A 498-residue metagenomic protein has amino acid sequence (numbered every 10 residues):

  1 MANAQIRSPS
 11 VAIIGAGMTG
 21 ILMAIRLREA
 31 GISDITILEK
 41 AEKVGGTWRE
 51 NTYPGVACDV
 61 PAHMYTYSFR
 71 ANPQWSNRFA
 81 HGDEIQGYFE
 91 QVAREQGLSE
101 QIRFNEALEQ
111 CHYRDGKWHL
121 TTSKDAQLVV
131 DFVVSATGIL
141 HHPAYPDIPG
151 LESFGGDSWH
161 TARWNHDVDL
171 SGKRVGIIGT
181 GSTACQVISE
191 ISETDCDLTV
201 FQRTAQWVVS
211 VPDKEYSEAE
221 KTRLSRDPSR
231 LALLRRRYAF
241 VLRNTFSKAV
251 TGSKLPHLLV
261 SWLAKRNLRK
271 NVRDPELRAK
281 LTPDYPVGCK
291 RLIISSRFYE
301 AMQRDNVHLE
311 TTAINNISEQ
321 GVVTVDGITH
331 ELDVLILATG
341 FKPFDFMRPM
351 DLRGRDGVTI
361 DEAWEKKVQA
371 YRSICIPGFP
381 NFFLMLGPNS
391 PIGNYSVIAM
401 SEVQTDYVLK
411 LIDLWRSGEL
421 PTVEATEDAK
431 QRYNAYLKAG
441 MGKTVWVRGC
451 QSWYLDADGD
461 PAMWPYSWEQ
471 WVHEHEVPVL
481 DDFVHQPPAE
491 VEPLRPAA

Functional and structural regions predicted by a protein language model:
N3-I13, M18-I102, Q202-R203, K270-E276: Beta1-alpha1 glycine-rich phosphate/pyrophosphate-binding loop at the start of Rossmann-like nucleotide-binding domains
N3-S8, A12-I13, M18, L22-E29 (+6 more regions): Rossmann-like dinucleotide-binding core of oxidoreductases
P9, S123-F132, V325-V334: Core beta-strand elements of the Rossmann-like FAD/NAD(P) dinucleotide-binding domain in flavoenzyme oxidoreductases
R49-C58, P149-G150, R297-Y299, G354-N381 (+1 more regions): FAD-binding beta-loop-beta segment adjacent to the flavin cofactor pocket
N77-H141: Feature captures the FAD/FMN-dependent oxidoreductase FAD-binding
Y113, V130-F132, A136-P143, G181 (+2 more regions): Glycine-/small-residue-rich beta->alpha transition segments that form the dinucleotide
K248-P256, V260-Q320, V325-D351, N434-A498: C-terminal catalytic lobe of FAD-dependent flavoproteins
V334, A338-W415: Glycine/threonine-rich phosphate-binding loop and adjacent beta-strand/alpha-helix elements that clamp
